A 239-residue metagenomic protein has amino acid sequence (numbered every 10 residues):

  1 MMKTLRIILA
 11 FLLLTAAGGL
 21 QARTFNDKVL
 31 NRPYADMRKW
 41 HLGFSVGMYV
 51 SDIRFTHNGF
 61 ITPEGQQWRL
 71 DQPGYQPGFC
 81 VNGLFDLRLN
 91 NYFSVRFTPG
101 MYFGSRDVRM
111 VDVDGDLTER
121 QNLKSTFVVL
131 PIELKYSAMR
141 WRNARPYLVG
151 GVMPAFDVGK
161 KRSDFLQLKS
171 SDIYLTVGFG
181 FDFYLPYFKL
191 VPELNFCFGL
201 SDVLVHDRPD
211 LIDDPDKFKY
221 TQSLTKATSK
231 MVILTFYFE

Functional and structural regions predicted by a protein language model:
M1-D27, F236-E239: Bacterial Sec-dependent N-terminal signal peptides
A22-Q76, Y237-E239: Short glycine/proline- and aromatic-enriched beta-strand/turn motifs that initiate or cap beta-hairpins
V29, P186-E239: Predominantly the C-terminal beta-signal and adjacent terminal strand-loop region of outer-membrane beta-barrel
N31, D36-W40, M48-R54, L84-K160 (+1 more regions): Gram-negative (and chloroplast) outer-membrane scaffold detector with strong preference for beta-barrel transmembrane
A35-K39, L70-G78, Q121-V129, L166-Y174 (+1 more regions): Transmembrane beta-barrel outer-membrane domains
T56-Q72, G104-S125, V158-L168, L204-L224: Flexible, solvent-exposed loop segments that connect beta-strands
N143-P146, R162, L166, F188-V191: Short conserved catalytic/interaction loops centered on acidic-Pro-aromatic/His motifs
T176-Y184, K189: Conserved C-terminal beta-signal and adjacent last beta-strands/turns of outer-membrane beta-barrel proteins
